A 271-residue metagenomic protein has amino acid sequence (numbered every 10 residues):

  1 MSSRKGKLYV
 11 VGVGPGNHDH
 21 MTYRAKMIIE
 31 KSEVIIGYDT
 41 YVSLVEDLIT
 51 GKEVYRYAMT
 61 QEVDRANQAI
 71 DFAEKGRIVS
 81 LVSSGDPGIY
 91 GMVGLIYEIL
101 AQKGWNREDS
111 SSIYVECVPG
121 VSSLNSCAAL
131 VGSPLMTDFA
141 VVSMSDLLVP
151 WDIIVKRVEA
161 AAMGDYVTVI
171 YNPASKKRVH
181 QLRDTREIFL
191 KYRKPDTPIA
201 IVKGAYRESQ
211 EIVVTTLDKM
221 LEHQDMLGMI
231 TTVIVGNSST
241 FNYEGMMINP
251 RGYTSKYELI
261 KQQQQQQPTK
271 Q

Functional and structural regions predicted by a protein language model:
M1, I70, V115, L130-V131 (+3 more regions): A generic local secondary-structure boundary/capping motif
M1-V115, H223, Q262: Class I S-adenosyl-L-methionine
V11-G12, L81-S84, V142-S145, I170-Y171 (+2 more regions): Short beta-strand segments
N17, G91-G164: Class I SAM-dependent methyltransferase SAM-binding "motif I" and its flanking Rossmann-like core
I35, L48, F72-G76, I99-N106 (+5 more regions): Change "in soluble alpha/beta enzymes" to "in soluble alpha/beta proteins
G76-S83, S133-S143, A162-Y166, D218-M229: A polyampholytic, Gly/Pro-enriched intrinsically disordered region
M163-Q271: A contiguous loop/helix-start segment that scaffolds small-molecule binding in enzyme catalytic cores
